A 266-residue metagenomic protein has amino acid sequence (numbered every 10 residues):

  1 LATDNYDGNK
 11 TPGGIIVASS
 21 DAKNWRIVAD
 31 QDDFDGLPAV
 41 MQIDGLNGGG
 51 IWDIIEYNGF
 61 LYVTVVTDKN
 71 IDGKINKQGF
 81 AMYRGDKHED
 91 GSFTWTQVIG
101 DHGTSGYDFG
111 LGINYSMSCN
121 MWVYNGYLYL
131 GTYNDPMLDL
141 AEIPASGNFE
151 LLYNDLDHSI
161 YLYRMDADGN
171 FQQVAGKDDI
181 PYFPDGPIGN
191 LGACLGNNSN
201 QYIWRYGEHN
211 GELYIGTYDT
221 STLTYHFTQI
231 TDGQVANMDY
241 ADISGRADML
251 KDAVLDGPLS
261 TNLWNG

Functional and structural regions predicted by a protein language model:
D4-D7, F60, V66-K69, H88 (+3 more regions): Residue-level signature of beta-propeller blades and closely related beta-rich strand-turn architectures in secreted
D7-K10, N70-G73, M137-L140, Y182-F183 (+1 more regions): Short catalytic/ligand-binding loop motif for oxyanion handling, primarily in non-cytosolic enzymes, centered on
T11-N24, I75-D90, P144-N170, Q229-G266: Beta-propeller blade signature
R26-A39, F93-G103, F171-I188: Beta-propeller fold detector
A39-E56, Y107-V123, P187-E208, S260 (+1 more regions): Signature of short aromatic-glycine-proline-rich micro-motifs recurring in repeat-based ectodomains
D53, K74-I75, N114-N120, A141-I143 (+6 more regions): Extended alpha-helical scaffold domains
G207-G233: Blade-level signature of beta-propeller repeat domains, shared across WD40, Kelch, NHL, RCC1 and BNR/Asp-box propellers
